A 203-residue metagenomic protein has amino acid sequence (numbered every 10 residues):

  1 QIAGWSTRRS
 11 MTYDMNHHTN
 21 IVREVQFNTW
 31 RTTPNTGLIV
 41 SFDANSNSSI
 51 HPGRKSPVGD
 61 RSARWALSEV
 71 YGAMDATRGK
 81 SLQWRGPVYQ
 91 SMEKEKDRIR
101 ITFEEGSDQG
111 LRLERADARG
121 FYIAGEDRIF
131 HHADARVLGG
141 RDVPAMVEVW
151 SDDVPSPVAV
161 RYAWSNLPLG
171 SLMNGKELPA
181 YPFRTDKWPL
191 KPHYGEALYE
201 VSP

Functional and structural regions predicted by a protein language model:
I2-T7, D43-S46: Solvent-exposed loop/turn segments at secondary-structure junctions within structured extracellular/periplasmic domains
G4-H17: Serine-dependent acyl-ester chemistry module
Y13, F42, H193-Y194: Conserved, single-site charged/polar hotspot
Y13-D14, G53, A133-L138: Short, contiguous acidic/charged loop-to-helix segments that flank catalytic cores in large enzymes
R23-G120: Catalytic cores of secreted or luminal carbohydrate-active enzymes
G106-P203: C-terminal beta-sandwich/jelly-roll accessory domains of carbohydrate-active enzymes
